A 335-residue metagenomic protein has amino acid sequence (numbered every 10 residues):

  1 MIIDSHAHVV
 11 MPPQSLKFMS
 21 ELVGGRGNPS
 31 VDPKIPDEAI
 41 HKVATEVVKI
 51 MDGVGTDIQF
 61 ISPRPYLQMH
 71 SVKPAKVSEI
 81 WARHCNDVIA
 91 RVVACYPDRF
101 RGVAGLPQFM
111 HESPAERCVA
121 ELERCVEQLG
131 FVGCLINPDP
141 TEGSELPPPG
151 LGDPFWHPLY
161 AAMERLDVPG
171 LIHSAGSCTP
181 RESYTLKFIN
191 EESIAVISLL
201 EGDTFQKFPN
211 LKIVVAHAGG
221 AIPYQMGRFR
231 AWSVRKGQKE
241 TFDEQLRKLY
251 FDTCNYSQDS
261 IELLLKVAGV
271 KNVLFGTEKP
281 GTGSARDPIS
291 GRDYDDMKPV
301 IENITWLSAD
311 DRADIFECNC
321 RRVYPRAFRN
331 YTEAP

Functional and structural regions predicted by a protein language model:
M1-I58: An N-terminally biased module of ancient metal coordination in phosphate/nucleic-acid-related enzymes
I3-A7, Q59-I61, R101-A104, C134-I136 (+4 more regions): Hydrophobic faces of well-ordered beta-strands that scaffold small-molecule active sites in alpha/beta enzyme cores
H6, M51, I89, C125 (+6 more regions): Conserved, mostly hydrophobic/aromatic
H6-P12, L166, H173, S177 (+1 more regions): Histidine-centered divalent metal-coordination motifs
K42-M51, P114-R124, D259-L263: Short, acidic/polar
I50-D57, R91-F100, L166, D203-L211 (+2 more regions): A structural motif corresponding to the C-terminal end of an alpha-helix and its immediate exit/capping segment
I58, P63-A195: Active-site gating/metal-coordination segments in enzymes
P180-L200, F208, K212-P335: H/E-rich (His + Asp/Glu) clusters that bind or coordinate divalent metals
